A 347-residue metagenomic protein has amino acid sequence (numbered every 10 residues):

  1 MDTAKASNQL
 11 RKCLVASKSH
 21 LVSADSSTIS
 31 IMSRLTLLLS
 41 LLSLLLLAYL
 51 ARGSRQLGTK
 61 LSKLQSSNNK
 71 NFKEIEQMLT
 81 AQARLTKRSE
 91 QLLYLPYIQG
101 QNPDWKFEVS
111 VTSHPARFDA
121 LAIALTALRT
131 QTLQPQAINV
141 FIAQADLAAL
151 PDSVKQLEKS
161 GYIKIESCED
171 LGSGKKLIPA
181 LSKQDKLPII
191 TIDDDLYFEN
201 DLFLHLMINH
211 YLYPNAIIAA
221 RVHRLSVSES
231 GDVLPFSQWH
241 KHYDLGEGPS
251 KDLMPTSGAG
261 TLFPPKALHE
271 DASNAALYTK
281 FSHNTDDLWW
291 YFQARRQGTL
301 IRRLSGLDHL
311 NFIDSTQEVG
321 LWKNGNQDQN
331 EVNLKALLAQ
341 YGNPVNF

Functional and structural regions predicted by a protein language model:
I29-G58: Single-pass membrane-anchoring alpha-helices
K60-A127: N-proximal low-complexity "stem/linker" segments adjacent to membrane-targeting elements
T126-P135: Short, acidic, metal-binding catalytic loop of nucleotide-sugar glycosyltransferases
A143-K186: Active-site-proximal specificity loops/subdomain of glycosyltransferases
L187-D195: Short beta-strand-to-loop acidic/aromatic patch adjacent to the donor-nucleotide binding site
E199, L204-A275: Conserved catalytic core of nucleotide-sugar-dependent glycosyltransferases
L277-F347: C-terminal catalytic/acceptor-binding lobe
